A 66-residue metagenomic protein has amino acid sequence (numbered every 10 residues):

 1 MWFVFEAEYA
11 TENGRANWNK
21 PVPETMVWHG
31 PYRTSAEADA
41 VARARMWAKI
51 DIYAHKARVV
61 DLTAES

Functional and structural regions predicted by a protein language model:
M1-V27, D51-E65: Short aromatic-glycine-(Arg/Gly/Cys) micro-motifs in beta-strand/loop hairpins
G30-R33: A structural signal for short, well-ordered beta-strand elements
A36-R43: Short amphipathic alpha-helices within nucleic acid-binding modules
W47-K49: Short, exposed beta-strand-loop hairpins at the edges of beta-sheets in extracellular/periplasmic proteins
